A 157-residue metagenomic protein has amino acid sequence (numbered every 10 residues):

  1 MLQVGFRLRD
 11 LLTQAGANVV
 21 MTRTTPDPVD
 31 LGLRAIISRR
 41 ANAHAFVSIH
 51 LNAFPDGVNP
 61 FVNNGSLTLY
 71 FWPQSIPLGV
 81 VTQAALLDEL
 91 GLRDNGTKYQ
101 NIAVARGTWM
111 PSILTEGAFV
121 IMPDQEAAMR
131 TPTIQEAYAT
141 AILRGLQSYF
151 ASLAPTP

Functional and structural regions predicted by a protein language model:
L2-P157: Active-site-proximal helix/loop segments of hydrolytic enzymes
